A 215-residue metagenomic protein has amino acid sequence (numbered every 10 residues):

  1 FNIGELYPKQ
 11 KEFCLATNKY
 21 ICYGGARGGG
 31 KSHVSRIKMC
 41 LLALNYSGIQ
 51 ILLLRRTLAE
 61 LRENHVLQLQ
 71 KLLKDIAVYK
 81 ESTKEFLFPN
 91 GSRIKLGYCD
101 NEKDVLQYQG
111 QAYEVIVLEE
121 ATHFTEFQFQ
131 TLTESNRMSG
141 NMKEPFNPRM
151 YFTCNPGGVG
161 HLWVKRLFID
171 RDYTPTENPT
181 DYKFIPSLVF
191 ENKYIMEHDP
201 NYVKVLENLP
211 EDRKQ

Functional and structural regions predicted by a protein language model:
F1-Q215: Phosphate/NTP-binding elements of NTP-utilizing enzymes
